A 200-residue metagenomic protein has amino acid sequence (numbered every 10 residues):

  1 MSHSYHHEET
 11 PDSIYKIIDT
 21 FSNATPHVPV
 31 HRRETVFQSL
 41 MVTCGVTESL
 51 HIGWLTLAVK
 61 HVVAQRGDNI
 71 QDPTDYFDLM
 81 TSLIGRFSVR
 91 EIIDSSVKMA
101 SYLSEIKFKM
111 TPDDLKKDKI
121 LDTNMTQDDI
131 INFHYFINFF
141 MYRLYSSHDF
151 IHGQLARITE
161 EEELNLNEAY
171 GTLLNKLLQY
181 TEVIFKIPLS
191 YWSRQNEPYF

Functional and structural regions predicted by a protein language model:
M1-F200: Structural marker for long, regular alpha helices in very large eukaryotic proteins
